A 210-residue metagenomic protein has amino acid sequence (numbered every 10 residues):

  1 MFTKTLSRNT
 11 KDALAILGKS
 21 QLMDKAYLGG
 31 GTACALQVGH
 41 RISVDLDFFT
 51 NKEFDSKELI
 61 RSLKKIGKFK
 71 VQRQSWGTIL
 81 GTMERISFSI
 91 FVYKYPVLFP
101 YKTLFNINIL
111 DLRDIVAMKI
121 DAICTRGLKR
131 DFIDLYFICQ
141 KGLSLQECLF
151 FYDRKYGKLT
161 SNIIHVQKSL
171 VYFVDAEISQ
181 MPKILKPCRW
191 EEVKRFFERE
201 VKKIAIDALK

Functional and structural regions predicted by a protein language model:
M1-K210: Compositionally biased terminal segments of proteins
